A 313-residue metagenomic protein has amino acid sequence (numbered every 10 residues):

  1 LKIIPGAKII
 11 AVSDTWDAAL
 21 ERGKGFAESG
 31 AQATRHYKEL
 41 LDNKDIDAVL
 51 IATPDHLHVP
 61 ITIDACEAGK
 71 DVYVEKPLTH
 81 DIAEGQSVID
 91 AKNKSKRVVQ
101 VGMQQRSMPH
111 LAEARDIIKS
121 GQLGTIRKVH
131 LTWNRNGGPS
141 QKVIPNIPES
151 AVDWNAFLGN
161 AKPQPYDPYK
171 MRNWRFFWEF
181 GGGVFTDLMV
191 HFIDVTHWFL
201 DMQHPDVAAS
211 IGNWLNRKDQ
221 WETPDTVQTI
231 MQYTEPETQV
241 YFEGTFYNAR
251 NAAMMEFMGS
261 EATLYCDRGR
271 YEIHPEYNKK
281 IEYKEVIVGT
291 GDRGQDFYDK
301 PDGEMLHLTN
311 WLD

Functional and structural regions predicted by a protein language model:
L1-V74, T79-V98: N-terminal glycine-/serine-/threonine-rich beta1-alpha1-beta2 phosphate-ribose binding loop of Rossmann-like
A7, G102, G182-F185: The substrate-binding groove and active-site-proximal loops of carbohydrate-active enzymes, especially glycoside
W16-A19, A33-Y37, I61, E84 (+5 more regions): Stable alpha-helical elements in mature extracytoplasmic
K24, K38-L41, L50, T62-C66 (+6 more regions): Non-transmembrane alpha-helical segments in soluble domains of secreted/periplasmic/extracellular proteins
D55, T79-H80, R106, W214 (+1 more regions): Conserved beta-strand edge residues that scaffold enzyme active sites
D71, T79-L158: A contiguous active-site-proximal alpha/beta segment in oxidoreductase catalytic domains
E113, T125, H130-R175, E179-G181 (+1 more regions): Contiguous beta-strand/loop segments that form the cofactor/metal-binding neighborhood of enzyme cores
